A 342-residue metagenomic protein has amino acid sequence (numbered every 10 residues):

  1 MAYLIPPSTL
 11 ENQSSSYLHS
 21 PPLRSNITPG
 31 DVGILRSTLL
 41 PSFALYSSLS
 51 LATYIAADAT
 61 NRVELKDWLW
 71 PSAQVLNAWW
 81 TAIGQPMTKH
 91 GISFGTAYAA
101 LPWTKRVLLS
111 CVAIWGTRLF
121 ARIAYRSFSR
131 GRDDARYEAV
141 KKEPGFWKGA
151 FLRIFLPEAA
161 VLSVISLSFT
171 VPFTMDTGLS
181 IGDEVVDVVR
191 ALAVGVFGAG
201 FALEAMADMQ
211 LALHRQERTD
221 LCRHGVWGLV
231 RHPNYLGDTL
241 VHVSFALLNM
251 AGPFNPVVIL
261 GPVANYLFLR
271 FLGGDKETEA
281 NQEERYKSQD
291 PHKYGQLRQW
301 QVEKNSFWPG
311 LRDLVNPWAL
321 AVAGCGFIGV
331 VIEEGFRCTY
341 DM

Functional and structural regions predicted by a protein language model:
A2-S50, I55, Q74-T117, I165-Q210 (+1 more regions): Hydrophobic transmembrane alpha-helices
T53-V63: Glycine-/proline-rich flexible loop or hinge segments
A56-A57, F128-G131, K148, A202 (+1 more regions): Residue-level signal for the start and early helices of compact helical domains
R62-A78, I92-L101, R132-R153, D220-W227: Juxtamembrane helix-capping/reentrant segments at transmembrane boundaries
E64-L65, P86-H90, T117-A135, G274-T278: Juxtamembrane interfacial secondary-structure elements that flank transmembrane helices in multi-pass membrane proteins
A100-K142: A basic- and aromatic-enriched beta-loop-alpha substructure that forms the phosphate/nucleotide- and DNA/RNA-contacting
R130-V189, G198: Eukaryotic endomembrane system proteins
